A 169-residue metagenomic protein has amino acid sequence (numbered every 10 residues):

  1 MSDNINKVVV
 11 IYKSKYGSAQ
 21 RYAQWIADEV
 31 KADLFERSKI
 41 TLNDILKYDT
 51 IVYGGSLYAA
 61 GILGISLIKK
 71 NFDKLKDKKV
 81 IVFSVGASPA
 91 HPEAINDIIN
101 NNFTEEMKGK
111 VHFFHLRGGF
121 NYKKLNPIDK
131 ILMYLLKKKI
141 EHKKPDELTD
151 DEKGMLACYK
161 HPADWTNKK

Functional and structural regions predicted by a protein language model:
M1-K78: N-terminal beta1-alpha1-beta2 submodule of the flavodoxin-like/Rossmannoid cofactor-binding fold
S2-I5, E29, A60-K169: FMN-binding flavodoxin-like domain, especially the glycine-rich phosphate-binding loop
